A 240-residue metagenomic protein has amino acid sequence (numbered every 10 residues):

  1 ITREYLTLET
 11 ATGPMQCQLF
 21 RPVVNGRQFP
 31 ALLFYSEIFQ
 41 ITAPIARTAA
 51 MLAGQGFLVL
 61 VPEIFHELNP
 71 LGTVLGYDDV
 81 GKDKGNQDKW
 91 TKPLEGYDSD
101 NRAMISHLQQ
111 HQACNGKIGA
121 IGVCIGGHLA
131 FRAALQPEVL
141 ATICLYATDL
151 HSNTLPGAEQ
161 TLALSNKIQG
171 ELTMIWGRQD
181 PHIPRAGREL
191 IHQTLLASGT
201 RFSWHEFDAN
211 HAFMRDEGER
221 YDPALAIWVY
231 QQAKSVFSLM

Functional and structural regions predicted by a protein language model:
I1-M240: N-terminal cap/leader regions of alpha/beta-hydrolase-fold enzymes, predominantly small-molecule hydrolases
